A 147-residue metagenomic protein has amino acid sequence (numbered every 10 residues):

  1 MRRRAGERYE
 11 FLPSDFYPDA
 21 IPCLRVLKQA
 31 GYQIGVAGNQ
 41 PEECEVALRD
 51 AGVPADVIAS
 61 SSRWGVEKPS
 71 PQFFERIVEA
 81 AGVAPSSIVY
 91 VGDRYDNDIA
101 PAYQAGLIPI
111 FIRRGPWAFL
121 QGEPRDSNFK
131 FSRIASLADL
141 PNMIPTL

Functional and structural regions predicted by a protein language model:
R3, S14-D15, I21-L147: Asp-based, Mg2+/Mn2+-dependent phosphohydrolase catalytic module
G6: Conserved phosphoryl-transfer catalytic core
E10: Conserved N-terminal segment of class I S-adenosyl-L-methionine
